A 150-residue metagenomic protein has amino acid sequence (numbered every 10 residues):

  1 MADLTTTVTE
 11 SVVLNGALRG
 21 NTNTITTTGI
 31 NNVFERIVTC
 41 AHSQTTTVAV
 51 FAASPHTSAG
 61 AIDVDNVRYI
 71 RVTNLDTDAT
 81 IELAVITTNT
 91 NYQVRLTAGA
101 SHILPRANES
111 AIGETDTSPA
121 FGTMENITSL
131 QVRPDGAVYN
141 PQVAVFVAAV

Functional and structural regions predicted by a protein language model:
A2-V150: Surface-exposed, low-hydrophobicity beta-strand/loop segments enriched in small/polar/acidic residues
